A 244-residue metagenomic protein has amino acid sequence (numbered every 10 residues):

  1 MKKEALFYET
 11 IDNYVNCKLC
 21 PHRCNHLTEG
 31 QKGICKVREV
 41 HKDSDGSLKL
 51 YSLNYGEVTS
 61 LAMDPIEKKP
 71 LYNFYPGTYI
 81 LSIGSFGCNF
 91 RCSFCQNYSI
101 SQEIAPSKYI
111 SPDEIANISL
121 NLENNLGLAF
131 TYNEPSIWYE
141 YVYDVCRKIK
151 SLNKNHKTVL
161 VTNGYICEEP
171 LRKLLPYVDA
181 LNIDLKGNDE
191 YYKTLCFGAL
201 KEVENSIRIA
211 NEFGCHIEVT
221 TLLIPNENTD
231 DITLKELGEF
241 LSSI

Functional and structural regions predicted by a protein language model:
M1-G84, Y98-S101: N-terminal [4Fe-4S]-dependent radical SAM core
I11-Y14, K18, E29, F86 (+4 more regions): Electropositive phosphate-/nucleotide-binding environments in soluble metabolic enzymes
D12, T78, I104, Y141 (+1 more regions): Solvent-exposed, flexible loop/coil residues
V40-K42, C88, N226: Generic structural motif
G84-G87, R91: Short pre-active-site segment immediately N-terminal to redox-active cysteine/selenocysteine motifs in thiol-based
C92-Q96: The canonical Cys-X-X-Cys-His
I100-Y109: A short alpha->loop->secondary-structure connector
P112-I244: Conserved AdoMet/S-adenosylmethionine-binding subsite of the radical SAM
